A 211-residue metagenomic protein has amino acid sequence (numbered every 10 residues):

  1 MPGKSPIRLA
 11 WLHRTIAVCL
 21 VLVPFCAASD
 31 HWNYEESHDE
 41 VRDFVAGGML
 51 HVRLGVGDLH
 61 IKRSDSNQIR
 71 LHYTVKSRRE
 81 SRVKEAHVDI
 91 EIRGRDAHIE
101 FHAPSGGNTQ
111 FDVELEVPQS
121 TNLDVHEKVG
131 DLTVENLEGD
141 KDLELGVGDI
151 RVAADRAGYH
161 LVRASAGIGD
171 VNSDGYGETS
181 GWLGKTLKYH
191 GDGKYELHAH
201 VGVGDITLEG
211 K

Functional and structural regions predicted by a protein language model:
S5-K62, S66-Q68, K76-S81, S105-E114 (+1 more regions): Short acidic/polar N-terminal linker immediately downstream of export determinants
Y34-V45, E91, H98, H102-P104 (+4 more regions): Short, surface-exposed interaction patches in beta-rich subdomains that mediate adhesion/assembly near membranes
G48, I69, T121, H160: Short beta-strand/loop motifs in extracellular/secreted proteins, especially within beta-sandwich accessory domains
L50-V52, V125, L143, A164: Active-site alpha-helical segments that house and flank conserved acidic catalytic motifs for diphosphate chemistry
Q68-H72, K141-D142: Surface-exposed edge beta-strands and adjoining flexible/disordered loops or tails in beta-rich
Y73-F111: Mid-chain, structured segments of secreted extracytoplasmic proteins
Q119-E127: Parallel beta-helix/beta-solenoid
